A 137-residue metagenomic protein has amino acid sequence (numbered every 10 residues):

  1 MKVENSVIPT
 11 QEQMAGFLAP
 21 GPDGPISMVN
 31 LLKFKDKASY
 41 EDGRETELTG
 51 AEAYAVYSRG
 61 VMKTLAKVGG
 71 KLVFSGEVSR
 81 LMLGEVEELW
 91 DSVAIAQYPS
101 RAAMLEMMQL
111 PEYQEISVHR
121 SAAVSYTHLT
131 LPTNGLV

Functional and structural regions predicted by a protein language model:
M1-S92, P99, A103: Short S/T/G/P-rich N-terminal loop/turn motif that feeds into the first structured element of a domain
A103, I116-H119: Short, hydrophobic/aromatic alpha-helical segments in well-folded domains
M107-E112: Short amphipathic alpha-helices in soluble, non-transmembrane regions that often serve as interface/regulatory elements
V118-H119, V124-Y126: Intrinsically disordered, low-complexity linkers and terminal regions that flank or interleave Cys/His-based
T127-P132: Conserved small/polar residues in nucleotide/adenosyl-binding loops
